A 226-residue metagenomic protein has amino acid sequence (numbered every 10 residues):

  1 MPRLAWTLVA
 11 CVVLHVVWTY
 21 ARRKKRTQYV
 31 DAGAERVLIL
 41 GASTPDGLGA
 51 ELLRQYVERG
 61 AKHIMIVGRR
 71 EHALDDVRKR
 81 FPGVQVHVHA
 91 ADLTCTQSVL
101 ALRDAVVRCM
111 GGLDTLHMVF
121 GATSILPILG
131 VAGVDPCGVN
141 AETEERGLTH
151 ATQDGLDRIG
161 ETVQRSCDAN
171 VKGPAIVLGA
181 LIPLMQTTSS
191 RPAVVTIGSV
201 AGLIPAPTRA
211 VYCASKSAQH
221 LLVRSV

Functional and structural regions predicted by a protein language model:
R22-I64: Canonical Rossmann dinucleotide-binding motif of NAD(H)/NADP(H)-dependent dehydrogenases/reductases, specifically
A61-D76: Conserved glycine-rich Rossmann-like NAD(P)H-binding loop of the short-chain dehydrogenase/reductase
F81-Q97: Rossmann-fold cofactor-recognition segment
L100, G121-Q164, T208-V211: Conserved mid-core segment of classical short-chain dehydrogenase/reductases
L178, S215: Active-site helix of classical SDR
S199: Residue(s) in the substrate-gating loop at a strand-loop-helix junction that position the organic substrate next
P205-C213, S225: Active-site loop-to-helix junction immediately N-terminal to the catalytic Tyr of the SDR YXXXK motif in Rossmann-fold
